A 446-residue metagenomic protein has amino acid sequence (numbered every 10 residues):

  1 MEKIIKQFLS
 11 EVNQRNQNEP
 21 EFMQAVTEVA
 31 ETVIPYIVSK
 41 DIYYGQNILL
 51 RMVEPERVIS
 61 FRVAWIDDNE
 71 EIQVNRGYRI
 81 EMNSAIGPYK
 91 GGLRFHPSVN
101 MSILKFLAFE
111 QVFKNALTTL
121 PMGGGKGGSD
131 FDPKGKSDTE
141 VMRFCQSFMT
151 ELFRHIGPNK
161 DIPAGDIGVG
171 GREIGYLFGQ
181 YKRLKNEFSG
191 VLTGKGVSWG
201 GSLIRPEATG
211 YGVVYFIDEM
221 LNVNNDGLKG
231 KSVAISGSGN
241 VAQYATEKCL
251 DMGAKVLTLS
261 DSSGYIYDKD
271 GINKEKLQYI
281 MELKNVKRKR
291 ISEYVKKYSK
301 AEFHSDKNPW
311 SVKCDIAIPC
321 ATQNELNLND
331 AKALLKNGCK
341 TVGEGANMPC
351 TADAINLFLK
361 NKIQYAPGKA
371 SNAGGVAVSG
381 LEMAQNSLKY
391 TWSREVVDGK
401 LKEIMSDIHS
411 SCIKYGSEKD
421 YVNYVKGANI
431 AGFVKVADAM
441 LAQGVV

Functional and structural regions predicted by a protein language model:
E2-A25, M220-L221, L335-V446: Adenosine-phosphate binding glycine-rich loop
I42-Q73: Structured beta-strand/loop patches that form or line metal/cofactor-binding pockets in enzymes
F61-M122, K126, D130: Phosphate-interaction motifs
H96, N115-K229: Glycine/serine-rich phosphate-binding loop and adjoining beta1-alpha1 elements at the start of nucleotide-handling
K160-A164, E187-L192, I235, T258-D261 (+5 more regions): General beta-strand structural signal in soluble alpha/beta enzymes
T193-G196, G201-S311: Glycine-rich phosphate/diphosphate-binding loop of Rossmann-like nucleotide-binding domains
G264-Y365, A370: Rossmann-like adenosine-cofactor binding region
